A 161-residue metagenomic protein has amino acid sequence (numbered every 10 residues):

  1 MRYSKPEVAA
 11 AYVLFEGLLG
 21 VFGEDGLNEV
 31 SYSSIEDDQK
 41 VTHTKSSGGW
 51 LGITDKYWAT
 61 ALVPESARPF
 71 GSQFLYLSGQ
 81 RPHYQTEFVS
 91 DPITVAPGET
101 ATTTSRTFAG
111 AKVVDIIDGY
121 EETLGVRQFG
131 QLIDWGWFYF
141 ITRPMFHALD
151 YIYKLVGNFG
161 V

Functional and structural regions predicted by a protein language model:
M1-Q131: Soluble non-transmembrane domains of integral membrane proteins
I117-G160: Cytosolic-side membrane-insertion boundary helix
